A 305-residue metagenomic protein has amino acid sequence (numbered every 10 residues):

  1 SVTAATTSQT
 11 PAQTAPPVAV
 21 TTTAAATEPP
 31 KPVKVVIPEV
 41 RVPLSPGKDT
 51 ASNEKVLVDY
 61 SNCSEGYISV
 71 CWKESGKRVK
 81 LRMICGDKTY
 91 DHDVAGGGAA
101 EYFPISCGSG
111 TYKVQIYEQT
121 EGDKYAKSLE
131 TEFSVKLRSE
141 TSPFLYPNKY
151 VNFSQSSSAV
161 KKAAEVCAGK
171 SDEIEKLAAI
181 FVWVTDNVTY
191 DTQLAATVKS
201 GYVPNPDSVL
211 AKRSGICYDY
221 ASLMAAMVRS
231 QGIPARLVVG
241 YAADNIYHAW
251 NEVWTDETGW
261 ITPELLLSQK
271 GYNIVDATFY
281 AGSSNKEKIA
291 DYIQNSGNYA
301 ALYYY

Functional and structural regions predicted by a protein language model:
S1-D172, W260-I261, N295-Y305: N-terminal accessory/pre-domain segments preceding catalytic cores
P147-K212, I261, Q269-K270, V275-A281 (+1 more regions): Secondary-structure boundary elements
G215: Active-site-proximal helix/loop microenvironment of the serine DD-peptidase/beta-lactamase transpeptidase fold
D219-Y305: Hydrophobic/aromatic-rich core segments of domains that either
